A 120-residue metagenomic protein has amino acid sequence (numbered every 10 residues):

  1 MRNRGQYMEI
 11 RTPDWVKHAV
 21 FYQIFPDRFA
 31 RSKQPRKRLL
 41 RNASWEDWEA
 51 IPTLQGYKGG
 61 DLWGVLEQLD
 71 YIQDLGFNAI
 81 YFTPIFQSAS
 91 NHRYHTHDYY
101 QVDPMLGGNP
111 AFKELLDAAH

Functional and structural regions predicted by a protein language model:
R2-H120: N-terminal structural segment of carbohydrate-active enzymes
